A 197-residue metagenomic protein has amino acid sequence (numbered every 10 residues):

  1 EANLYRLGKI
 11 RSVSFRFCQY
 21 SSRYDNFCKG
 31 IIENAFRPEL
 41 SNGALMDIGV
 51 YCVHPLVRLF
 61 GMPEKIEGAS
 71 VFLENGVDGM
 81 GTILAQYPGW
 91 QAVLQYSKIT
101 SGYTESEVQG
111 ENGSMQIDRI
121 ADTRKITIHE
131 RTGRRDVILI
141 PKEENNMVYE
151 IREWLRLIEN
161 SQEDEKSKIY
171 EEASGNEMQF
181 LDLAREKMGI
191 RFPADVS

Functional and structural regions predicted by a protein language model:
E1-I66: Predominantly a Rossmann-like dinucleotide-binding segment in NAD(P)-dependent oxidoreductases
N42, L139, E163-S167: Active-site rim elements
I48, N146, A173: Soluble or luminal CAZymes and related metallo-dependent hydrolases
C52-K125, R152-E163, S197: Contiguous beta-strand/loop segments that form the cofactor/metal-binding neighborhood of enzyme cores
K65, K125-H129, V137-L139: Ser/Thr- (and often Asn-) enriched beta-sheet segments in non-cytosolic proteins
N112, T132-R134: Solvent-exposed strand-loop boundary residues in beta-sheet-rich modules
L139-R152: Active-site loop of classical SDR/Rossmann-like NAD(P)-dependent oxidoreductases, centered on the catalytic Tyr-X3-Lys
E153-S197: C-terminal helix-rich "cap/oligomerization" subdomain common to oxidoreductases
